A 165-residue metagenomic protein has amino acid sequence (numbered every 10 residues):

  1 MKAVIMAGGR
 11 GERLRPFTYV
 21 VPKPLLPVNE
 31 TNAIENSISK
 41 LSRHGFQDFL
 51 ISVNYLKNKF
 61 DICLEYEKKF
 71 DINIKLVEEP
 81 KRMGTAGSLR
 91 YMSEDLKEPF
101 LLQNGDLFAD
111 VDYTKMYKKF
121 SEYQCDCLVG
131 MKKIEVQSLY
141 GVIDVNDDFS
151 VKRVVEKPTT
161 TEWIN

Functional and structural regions predicted by a protein language model:
M1-N29, S42-H44: Glycine-rich N-terminal loop/short-helix segment of MobA-like nucleotidyltransferase
K2-I5, T31-N104, F108-K115: Conserved N-terminal catalytic core of the sugar/cofactor nucleotidyltransferase
G8, N54, K132-K133: Histidine-centered beta-alpha loop that forms part of the nucleotide-sugar donor binding/catalytic region in diverse
R13-L14, K59, V111, S138: Glycine/Thr-rich phosphate-binding loops of Rossmann-like dinucleotide-binding domains
T18, G45, L64, V155-P158: Short, flexible helix/strand-to-coil boundary loops that buttress conserved ligand/catalytic motifs in alpha/beta
P24, N73-K75, S150: Conserved beta-strand segments of alpha/beta enzyme cores
D110-N165: Conserved core of the sugar-phosphate nucleotidyltransferase
